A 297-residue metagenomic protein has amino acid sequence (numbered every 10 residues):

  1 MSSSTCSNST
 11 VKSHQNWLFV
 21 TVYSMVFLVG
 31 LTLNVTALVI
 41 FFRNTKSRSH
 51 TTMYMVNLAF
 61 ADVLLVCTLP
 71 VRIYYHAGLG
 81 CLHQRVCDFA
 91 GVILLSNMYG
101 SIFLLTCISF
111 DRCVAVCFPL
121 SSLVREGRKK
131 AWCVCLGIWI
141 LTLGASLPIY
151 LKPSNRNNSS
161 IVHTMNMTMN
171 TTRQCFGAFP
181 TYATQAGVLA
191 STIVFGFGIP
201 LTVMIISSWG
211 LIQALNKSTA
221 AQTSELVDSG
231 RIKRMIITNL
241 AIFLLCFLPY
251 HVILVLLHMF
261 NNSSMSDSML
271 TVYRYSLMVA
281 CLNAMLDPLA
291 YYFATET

Functional and structural regions predicted by a protein language model:
S2-T10, G80-Y99, F118, V124-W132 (+5 more regions): Loop architecture of class A 7-transmembrane GPCRs
K12-S24, H50-I108, A115-E126: Extracellular TM2-ECL1-early TM3 structural module of rhodopsin-like
H14-N44, A61-L64, I205-W209: First transmembrane helix
L38, F42-M53, R112-V134, T171 (+3 more regions): Intracellular signaling interfaces of 7-transmembrane GPCRs
V56-A59, M98, W132-L136, S191 (+2 more regions): Internal alpha-helical transmembrane segments of multi-pass membrane proteins, especially GPCRs
C67, G144-L147, L151, G198-I206 (+2 more regions): Hydrophobic alpha-helical segments of membrane proteins
T164-C175, F179-Y182, I193-G196, I212-V252: Intracellular effector-coupling site of seven-transmembrane GPCRs, centered on the ICL3-to-TM6 transition
I242, L248, V252, V272-T297: Seventh transmembrane helix
